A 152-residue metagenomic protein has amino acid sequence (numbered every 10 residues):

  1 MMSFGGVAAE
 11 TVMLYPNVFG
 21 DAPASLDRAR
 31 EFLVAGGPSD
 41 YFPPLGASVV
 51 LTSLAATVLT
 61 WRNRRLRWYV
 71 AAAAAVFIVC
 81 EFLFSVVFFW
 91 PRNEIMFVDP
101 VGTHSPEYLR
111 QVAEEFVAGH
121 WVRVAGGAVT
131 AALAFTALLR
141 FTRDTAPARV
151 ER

Functional and structural regions predicted by a protein language model:
M1-L51, N93-E114: Interfacial loop at the N-terminal end of multi-pass membrane proteins
M1-S3, A55-C80: Interfacial segments of alpha-helical transmembrane regions
A9, M13, V87, P91 (+1 more regions): Transmembrane alpha-helix boundary/anchor motif
L45-A56, G126-A131: Core segments of transmembrane alpha-helices that mediate helix-helix packing or line hydrophobic substrate/ligand
A72-A75, E114-V117, W121-V124: Internal alpha-helical transmembrane segments of multi-pass membrane proteins, especially GPCRs
A72-F97, E151-R152: Hydrophobic alpha-helical transmembrane segments of integral membrane proteins
G126-D144: A hydrophobic membrane-anchoring alpha-helix module
R143-R152: Short, charged juxtamembrane terminal tails flanking transmembrane helices
